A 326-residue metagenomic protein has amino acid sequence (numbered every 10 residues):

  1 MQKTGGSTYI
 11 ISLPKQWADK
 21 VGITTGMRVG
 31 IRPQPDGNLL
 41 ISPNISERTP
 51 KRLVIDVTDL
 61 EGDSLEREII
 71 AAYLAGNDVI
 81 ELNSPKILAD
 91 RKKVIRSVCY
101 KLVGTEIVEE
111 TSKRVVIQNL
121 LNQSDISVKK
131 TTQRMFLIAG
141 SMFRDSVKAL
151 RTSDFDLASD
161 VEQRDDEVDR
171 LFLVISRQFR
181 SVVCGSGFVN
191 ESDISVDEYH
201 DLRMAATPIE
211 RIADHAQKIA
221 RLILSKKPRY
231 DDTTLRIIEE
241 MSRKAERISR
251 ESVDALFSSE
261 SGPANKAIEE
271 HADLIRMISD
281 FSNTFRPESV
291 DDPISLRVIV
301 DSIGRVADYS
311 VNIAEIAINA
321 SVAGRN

Functional and structural regions predicted by a protein language model:
M1, G6-T8, S12-N326: Cytosolic, long alpha-helical scaffolding segments
